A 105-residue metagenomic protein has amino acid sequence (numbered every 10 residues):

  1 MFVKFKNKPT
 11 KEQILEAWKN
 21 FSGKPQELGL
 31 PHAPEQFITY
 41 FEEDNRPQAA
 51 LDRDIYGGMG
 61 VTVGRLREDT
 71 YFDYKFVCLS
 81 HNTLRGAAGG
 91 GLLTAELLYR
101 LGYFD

Functional and structural regions predicted by a protein language model:
F2-K75: C-terminal substrate-binding/catalytic lobe of Rossmann-fold NAD(P)-dependent oxidoreductases
S80-R85: Glycine-rich phosphate/pyrophosphate-binding beta-alpha loops
G86-G90: A glycine-rich, Thr/Ser-enriched phosphate-binding loop motif common to dinucleotide/cofactor-binding enzymes
A95-Y103: Short, hydrophobic alpha-helical segments
